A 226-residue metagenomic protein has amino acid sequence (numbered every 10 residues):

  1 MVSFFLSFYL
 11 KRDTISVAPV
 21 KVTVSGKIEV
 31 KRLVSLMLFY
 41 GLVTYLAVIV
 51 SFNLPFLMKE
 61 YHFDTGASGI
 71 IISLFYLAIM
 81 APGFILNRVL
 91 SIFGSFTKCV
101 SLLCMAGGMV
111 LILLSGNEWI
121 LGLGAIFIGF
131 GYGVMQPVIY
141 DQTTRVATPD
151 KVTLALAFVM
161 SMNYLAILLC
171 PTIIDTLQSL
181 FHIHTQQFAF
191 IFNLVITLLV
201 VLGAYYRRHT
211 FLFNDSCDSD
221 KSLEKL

Functional and structural regions predicted by a protein language model:
M1, I174-I196: A membrane-interface helix-boundary motif in multi-pass transporters
M1-V17, V200-R207: C-terminal membrane-cytosol helix-exit motif in multi-pass small-molecule transporters
L10-F39, L223-L226: Juxtamembrane intracellular "pre-TM" segments in multi-pass secondary transporters
R32-M80: Extracytoplasmic gate region of multi-pass secondary transporters
A81-G94, Q178-S179: Helix-to-loop junctions at the C-terminal end of transmembrane segments in multipass secondary transporters
F96-L111: Structural signature of the two symmetry-related core transmembrane helices
V134-A147: Intracellular juxtamembrane helix-capping segments at the cytosolic ends of symmetry-related transmembrane helices
V146-I183: A late C-terminal transmembrane helix in Major Facilitator Superfamily
